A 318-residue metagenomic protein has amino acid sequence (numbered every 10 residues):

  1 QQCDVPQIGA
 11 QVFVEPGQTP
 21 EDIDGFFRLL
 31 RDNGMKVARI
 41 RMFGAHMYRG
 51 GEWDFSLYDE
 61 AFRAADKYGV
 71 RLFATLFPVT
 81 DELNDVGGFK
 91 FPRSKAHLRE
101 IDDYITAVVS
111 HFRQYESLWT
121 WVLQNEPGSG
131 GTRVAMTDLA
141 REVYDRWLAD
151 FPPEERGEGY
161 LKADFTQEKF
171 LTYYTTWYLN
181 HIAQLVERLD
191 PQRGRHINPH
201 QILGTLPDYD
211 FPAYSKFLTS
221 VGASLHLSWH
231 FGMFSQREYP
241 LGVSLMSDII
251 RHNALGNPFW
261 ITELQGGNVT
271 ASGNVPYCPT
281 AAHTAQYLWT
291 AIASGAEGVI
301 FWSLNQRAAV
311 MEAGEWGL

Functional and structural regions predicted by a protein language model:
Q2-C3, F26-G34, D59-G69, V108-E116 (+2 more regions): Acidic (Asp/Glu)-rich catalytic clusters
P6-Q18, R41-S56, D85-D102, H111 (+6 more regions): The substrate-binding groove and active-site-proximal loops of carbohydrate-active enzymes, especially glycoside
P6-V12, K36-I40, L72-L76, W119-L123 (+4 more regions): Hydrophobic faces of well-ordered beta-strands that scaffold small-molecule active sites in alpha/beta enzyme cores
P16-D32, E100-V109, Q201-Y214, P279-T290: Short, acidic/polar
I23-V109, Y173-G194, Y287: Aromatic-lined substrate-binding rim segments of carbohydrate-active enzymes
D32, G51-E52, T75, V79-R99 (+2 more regions): Aromatic- and acidic-residue-enriched carbohydrate-binding clefts of CAZyme catalytic domains
P92, H111-L245, I249: Polysaccharide-binding and catalytic clefts of secreted carbohydrate-active enzymes
H196-N198, G204-L318: Hydrophobic targeting/anchoring helices
